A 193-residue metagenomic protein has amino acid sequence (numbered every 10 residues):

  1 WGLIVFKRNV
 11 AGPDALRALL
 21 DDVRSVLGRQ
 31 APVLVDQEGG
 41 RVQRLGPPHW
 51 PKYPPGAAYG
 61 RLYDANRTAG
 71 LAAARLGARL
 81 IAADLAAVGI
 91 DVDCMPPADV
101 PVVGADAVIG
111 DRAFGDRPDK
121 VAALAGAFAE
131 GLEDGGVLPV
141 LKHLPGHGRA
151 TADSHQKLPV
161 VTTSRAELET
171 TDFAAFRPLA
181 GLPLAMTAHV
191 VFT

Functional and structural regions predicted by a protein language model:
W1-G2, L182: A general structural signal for well-ordered secondary-structure junctions
G2-V121, R149-V161, A188-T193: Enzymes and membrane/adaptor proteins characterized by extended Gly/Ser/Thr/Asp/Glu-rich, aromatic-dotted
L124-P145, T151-S154, S164-L184: Phosphate/pyrophosphate-binding betaalpha-module
